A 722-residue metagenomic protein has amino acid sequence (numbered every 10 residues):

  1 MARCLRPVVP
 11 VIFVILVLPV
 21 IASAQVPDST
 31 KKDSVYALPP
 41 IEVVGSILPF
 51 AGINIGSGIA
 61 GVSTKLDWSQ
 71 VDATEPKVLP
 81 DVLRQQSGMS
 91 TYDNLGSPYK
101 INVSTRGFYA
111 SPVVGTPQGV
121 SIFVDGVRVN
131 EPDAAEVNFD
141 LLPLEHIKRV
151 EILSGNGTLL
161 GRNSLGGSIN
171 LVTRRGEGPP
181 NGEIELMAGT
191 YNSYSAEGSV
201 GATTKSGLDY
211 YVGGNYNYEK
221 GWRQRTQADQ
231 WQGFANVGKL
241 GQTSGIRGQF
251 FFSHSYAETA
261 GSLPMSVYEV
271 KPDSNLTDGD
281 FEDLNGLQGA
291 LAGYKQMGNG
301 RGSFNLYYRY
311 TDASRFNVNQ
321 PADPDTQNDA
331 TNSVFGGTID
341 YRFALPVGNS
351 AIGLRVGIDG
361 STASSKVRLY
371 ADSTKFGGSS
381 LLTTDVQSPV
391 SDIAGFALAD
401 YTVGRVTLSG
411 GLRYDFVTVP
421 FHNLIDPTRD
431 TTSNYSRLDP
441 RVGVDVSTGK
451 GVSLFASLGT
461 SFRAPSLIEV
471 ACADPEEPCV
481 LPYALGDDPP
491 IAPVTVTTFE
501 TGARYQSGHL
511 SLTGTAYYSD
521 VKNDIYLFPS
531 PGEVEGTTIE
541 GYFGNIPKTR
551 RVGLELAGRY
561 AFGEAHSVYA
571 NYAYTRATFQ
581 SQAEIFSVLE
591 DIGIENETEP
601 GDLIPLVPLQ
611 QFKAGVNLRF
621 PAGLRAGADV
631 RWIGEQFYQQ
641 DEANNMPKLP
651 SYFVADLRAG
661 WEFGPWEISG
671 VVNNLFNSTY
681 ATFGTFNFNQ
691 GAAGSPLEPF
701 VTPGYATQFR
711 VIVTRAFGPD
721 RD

Functional and structural regions predicted by a protein language model:
P39-T74, K100-S104, V120: N-terminal periplasmic "start-of-domain" segments of outer-membrane beta-barrel proteins
V129-E131, D140-E185, A716-D720: A beta-strand signature from Gram-negative outer-membrane beta-barrel systems, especially the internal plug domain
N181, A188-Y218, R223-A260, D280-N299 (+4 more regions): Transmembrane beta-barrel wall of Gram-negative outer-membrane proteins
L240-S253, E282-L424, Y505, L510-Y518 (+2 more regions): Face-selective signature of the C-terminal outer-membrane beta-barrel domain
R301-N317, S447, L454-G459, P490-V552 (+3 more regions): Membrane-embedded beta-barrel scaffold of Gram-negative outer-membrane proteins
Y341-F343, G348, T402, L408 (+4 more regions): Gram-negative outer-membrane beta-barrel transporters
P346-S361, T383-V521, A573, N617 (+2 more regions): Structural signature of Gram-negative outer-membrane beta-barrels, strongest in the C-terminal barrel of TonB-dependent
F462, K522, W632-Q639, G660-D722: C-terminal beta-signal and adjacent terminal beta-strands/loops of Gram-negative outer-membrane beta-barrel proteins
